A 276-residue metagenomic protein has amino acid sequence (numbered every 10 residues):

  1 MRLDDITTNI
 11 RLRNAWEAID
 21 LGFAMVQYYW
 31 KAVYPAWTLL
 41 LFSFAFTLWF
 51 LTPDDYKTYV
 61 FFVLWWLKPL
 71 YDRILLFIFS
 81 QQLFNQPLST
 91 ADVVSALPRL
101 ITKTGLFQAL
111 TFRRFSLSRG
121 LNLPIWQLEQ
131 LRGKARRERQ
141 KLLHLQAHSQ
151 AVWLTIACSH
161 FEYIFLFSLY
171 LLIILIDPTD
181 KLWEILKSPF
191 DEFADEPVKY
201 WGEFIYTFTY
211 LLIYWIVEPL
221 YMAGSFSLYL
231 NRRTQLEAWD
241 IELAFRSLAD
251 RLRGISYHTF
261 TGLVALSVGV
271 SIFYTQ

Functional and structural regions predicted by a protein language model:
M1-Q276: Hydrophobic alpha-helical membrane segments
